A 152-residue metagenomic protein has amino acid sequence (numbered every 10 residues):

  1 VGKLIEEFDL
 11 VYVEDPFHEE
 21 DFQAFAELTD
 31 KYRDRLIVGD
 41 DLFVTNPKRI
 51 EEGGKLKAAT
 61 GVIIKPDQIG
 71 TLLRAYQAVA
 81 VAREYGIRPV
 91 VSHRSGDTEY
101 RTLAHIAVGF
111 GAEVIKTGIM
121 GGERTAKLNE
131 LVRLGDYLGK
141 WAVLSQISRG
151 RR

Functional and structural regions predicted by a protein language model:
V1-R152: Catalytic core of soluble alpha/beta enzymes
